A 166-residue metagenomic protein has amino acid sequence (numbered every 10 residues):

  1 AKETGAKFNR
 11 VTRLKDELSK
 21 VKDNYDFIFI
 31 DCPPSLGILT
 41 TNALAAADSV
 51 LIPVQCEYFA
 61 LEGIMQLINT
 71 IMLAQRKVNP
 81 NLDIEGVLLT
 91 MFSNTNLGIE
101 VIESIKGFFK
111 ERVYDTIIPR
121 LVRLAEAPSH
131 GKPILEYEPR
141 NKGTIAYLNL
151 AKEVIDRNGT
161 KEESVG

Functional and structural regions predicted by a protein language model:
A1-I30, P34-L36: Cytosolic-facing regulatory segments adjacent to core modules
K20, T40-Y58: Inter-motif core of Ras-like GTPase G domains
K20-N24, L44, K77-N81: Conserved catalytic network of the ASCE P-loop NTPase/AAA+ motor domain
D26, D48, E85: Conserved acidic residues
D31-C32, D48, L67, T90 (+2 more regions): Residue-level signature of catalytic and energy-coupling elements of molecular machines, predominantly ATP/GTP-dependent
I71-Q75: Conserved C-terminal guanine-recognition region of P-loop GTPase G domains, centered on the G4
R76-G166: C-terminal lobe/tail of nucleotide-utilizing enzymes
